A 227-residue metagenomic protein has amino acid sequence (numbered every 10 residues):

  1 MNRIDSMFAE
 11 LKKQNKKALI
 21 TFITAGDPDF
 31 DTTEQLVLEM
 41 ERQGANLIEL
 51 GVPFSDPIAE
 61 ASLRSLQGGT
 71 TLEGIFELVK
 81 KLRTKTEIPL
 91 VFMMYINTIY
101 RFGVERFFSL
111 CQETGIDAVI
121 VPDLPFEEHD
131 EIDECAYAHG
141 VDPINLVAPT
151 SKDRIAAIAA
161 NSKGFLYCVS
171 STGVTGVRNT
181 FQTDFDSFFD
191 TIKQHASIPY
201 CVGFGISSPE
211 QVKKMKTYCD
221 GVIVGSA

Functional and structural regions predicted by a protein language model:
M1-I20, V79-T84: N-terminal amphipathic alpha-helix/helix-capping segment at the start of soluble metabolic enzymes
L19-I23, I48-L50, L90-M94, V119-V121 (+4 more regions): Hydrophobic faces of well-ordered beta-strands that scaffold small-molecule active sites in alpha/beta enzyme cores
T24-D27, M93-R101, P125-F126, L146-T150 (+1 more regions): Glycine-rich beta-to-alpha transition loops that act as phosphate-gripper elements at the mouths of alpha/beta enzyme
F30-M40, T150-A160, V202, I206-V222: Catalytic cores of alpha/beta
N46-D56, T114-I120, P125-E128, S170-V177 (+2 more regions): Glycine-rich phosphate-binding active-site loops on the catalytic face of alpha/beta enzymes
V52, A61-P122: Active-site beta->alpha loop and helix N-cap motifs at the rims of alpha/beta catalytic domains
E60-G68, A156-Q194: Glycine/Thr-rich beta-alpha phosphate-binding loop at enzyme active sites
Q67-T70, G115-E128, D142-T150, A156 (+1 more regions): Catalytic beta/alpha-barrel core
